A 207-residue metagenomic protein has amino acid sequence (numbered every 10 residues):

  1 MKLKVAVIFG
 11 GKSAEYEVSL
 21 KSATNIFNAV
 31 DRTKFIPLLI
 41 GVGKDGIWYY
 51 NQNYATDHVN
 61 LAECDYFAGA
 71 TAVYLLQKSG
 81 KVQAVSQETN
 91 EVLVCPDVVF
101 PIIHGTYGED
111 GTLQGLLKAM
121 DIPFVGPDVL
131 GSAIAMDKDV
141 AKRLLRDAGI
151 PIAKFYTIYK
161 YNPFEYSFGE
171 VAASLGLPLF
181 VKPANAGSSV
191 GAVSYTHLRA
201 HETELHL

Functional and structural regions predicted by a protein language model:
M1-L130, I134-M136, V140, L144-D147 (+1 more regions): ATP-binding N-terminal substructure of ATP-dependent carboxylate-amine bond-forming enzymes
D31, I150, G176: Short conserved AdoMet
T106-Y107, G187, E204: Glycine-rich nucleotide phosphate-binding loop and flanking beta-alpha elements of Rossmann-like dinucleotide-binding
L145-R146, A172-V190: ATP-grasp fold ATP-binding core
I158, V193-Y195: Short beta-strand-to-turn element immediately C-terminal to the catalytic PLP-Schiff-base lysine in fold type I
T196-L205: Conserved small/polar residues in nucleotide/adenosyl-binding loops
